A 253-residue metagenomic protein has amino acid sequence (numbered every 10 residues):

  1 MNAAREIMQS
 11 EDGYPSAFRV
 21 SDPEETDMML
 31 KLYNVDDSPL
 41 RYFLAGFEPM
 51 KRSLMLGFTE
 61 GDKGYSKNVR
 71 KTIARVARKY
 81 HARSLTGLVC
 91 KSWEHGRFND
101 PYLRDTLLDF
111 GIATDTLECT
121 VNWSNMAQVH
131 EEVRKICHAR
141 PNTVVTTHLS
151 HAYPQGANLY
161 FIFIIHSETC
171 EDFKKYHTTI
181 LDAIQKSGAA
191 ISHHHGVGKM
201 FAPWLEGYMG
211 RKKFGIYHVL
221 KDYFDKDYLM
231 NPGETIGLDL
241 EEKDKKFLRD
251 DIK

Functional and structural regions predicted by a protein language model:
N2-T179, A183, S187: C-terminal substrate-recognition/cap domain of FAD-linked oxidoreductases
G198-K253: Activity-critical C-terminal alpha-helical subdomain
